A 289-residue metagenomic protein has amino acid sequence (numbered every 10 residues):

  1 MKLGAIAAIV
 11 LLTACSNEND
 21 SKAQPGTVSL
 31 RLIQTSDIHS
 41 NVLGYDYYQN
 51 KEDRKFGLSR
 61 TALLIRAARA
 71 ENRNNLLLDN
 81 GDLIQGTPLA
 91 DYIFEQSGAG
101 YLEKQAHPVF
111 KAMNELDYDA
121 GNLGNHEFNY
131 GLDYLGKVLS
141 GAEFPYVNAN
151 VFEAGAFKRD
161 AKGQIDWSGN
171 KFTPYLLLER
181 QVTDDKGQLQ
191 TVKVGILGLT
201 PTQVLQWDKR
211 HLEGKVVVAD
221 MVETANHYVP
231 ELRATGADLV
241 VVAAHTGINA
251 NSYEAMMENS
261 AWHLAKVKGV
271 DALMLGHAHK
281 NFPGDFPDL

Functional and structural regions predicted by a protein language model:
M1-D20: Gram-negative bacterial Sec-dependent N-terminal signal peptides
C15-L289: Acidic, metal/ion-coordinating pockets
